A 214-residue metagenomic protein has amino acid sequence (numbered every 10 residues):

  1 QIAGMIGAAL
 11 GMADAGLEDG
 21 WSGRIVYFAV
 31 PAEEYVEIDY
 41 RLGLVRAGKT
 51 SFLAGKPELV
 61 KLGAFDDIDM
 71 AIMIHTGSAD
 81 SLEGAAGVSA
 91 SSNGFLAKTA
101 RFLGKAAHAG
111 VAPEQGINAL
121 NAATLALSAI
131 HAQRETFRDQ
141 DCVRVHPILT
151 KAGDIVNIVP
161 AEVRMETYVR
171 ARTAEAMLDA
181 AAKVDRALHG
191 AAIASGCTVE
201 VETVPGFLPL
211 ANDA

Functional and structural regions predicted by a protein language model:
Q1, A112-G116, M177: Alpha-helix N-cap/helix-initiation motif
Q1-M12: Di-metal (Zn2+ and/or Mg2+/Mn2+) metal-binding site signature of metallo-dependent hydrolases with the MBL/beta-CASP
A3, T50, A182-K183: Residue-level recognition of alpha-helix initiation/capping sites
A3-G4, S22, M177, A214: Bulky hydrophobic/aromatic packing residues
I6, D19-H146, G153-I158: Histidine/acidic-residue-rich, glycine-tolerant segments that coordinate divalent metal ions
L10, P57, R186, G190: Surface-exposed charge patches
D14-G16: Transmembrane helix-loop-helix
T124-A214: Metal-dependent amide/peptide-bond hydrolase catalytic core, centered on the "pita-bread" metallohydrolase fold
